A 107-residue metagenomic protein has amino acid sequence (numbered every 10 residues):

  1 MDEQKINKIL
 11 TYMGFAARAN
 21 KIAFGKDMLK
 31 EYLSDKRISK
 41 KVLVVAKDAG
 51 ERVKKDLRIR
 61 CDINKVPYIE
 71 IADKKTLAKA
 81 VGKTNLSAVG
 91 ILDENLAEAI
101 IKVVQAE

Functional and structural regions predicted by a protein language model:
M1-E3: N-terminal targeting/trafficking signals and adjacent low-complexity tails
N7-V45: N-terminal first-folded block
T11, E31-S34, K55-I59, K79 (+2 more regions): Solvent-exposed alpha-helical segments within well-ordered globular domains of core cellular machineries
R18, D48, G82: Residue-level marker of positions within ordered structural domains that often coincide with functionally constrained
K36-R58, P67: N-terminal positively charged helical leader segments and presequences
D62: Anion (oxyanion) recognition and catalysis
V66, I71-E107: Short basic, glycine-rich beta-strand/loop surfaces that mediate nucleic-acid
